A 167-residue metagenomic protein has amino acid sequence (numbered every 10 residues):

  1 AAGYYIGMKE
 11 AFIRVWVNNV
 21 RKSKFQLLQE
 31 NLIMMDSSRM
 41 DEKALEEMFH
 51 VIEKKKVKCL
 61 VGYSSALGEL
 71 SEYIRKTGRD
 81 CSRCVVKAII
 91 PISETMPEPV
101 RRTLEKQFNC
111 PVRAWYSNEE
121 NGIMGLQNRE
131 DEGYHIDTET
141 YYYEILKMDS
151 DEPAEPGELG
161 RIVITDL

Functional and structural regions predicted by a protein language model:
A2-L27, L32-R39: Conserved AMP-binding loop of ANL adenylate-forming enzymes
L27-L167: Active-site glycine/GP-rich loop and adjacent strand/helix microenvironment that borders small-molecule binding pockets
